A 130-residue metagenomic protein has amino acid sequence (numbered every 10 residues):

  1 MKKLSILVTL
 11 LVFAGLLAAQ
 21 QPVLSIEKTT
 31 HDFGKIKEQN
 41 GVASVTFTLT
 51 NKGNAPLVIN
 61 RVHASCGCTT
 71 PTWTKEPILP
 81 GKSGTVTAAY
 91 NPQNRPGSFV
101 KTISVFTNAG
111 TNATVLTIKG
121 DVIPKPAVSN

Functional and structural regions predicted by a protein language model:
L4-G15: Sec-dependent N-terminal signal peptides
Q20-L49, K125-N130: Beta-sheet-dominated interaction scaffolds and their linkers
E38-Q39, P80, R95-P96: Surface-exposed loops/turns
A43-V45, G84, F99, T114: Hydrophobic core residues within well-ordered beta-strands of beta-rich domains
V45-N51, A88, I103-F106: Buried hydrophobic-core signal for structured, non-transmembrane domains
N54-T85: Surface-exposed binding patches on compact interaction domains or structured appendages
V86-N94: Short, hydrophobic beta-strand segments
R95-P126: Terminal connector regions
